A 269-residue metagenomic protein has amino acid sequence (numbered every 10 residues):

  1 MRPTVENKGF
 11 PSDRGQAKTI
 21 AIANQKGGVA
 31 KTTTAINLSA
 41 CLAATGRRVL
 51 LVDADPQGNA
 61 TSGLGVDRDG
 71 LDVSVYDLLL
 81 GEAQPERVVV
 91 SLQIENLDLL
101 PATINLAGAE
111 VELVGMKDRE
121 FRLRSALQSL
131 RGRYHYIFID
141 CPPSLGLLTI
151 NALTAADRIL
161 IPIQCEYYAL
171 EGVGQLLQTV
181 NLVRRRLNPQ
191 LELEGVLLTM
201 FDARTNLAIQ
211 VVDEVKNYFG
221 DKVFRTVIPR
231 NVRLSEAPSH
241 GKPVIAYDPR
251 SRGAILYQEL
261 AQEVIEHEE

Functional and structural regions predicted by a protein language model:
M1-E269: P-loop NTP-binding core
